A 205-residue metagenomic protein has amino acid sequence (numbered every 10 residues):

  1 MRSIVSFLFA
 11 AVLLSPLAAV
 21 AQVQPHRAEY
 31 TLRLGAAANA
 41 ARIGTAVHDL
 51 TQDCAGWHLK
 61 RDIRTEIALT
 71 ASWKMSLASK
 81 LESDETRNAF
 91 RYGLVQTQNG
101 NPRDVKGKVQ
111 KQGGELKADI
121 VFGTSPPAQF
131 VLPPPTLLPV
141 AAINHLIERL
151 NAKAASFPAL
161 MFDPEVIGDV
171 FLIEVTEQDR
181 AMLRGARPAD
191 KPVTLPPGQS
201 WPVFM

Functional and structural regions predicted by a protein language model:
M1-S3: N-terminal secretory signal peptides that target proteins for export/translocation
S6-P16: Bacterial N-terminal signal peptides
S15-P25, T51-D53, R87, R184-M205: Short, surface-exposed loop and linker segments with low hydrophobicity and enrichment for Pro/Ser/Thr
A19-K74: N-terminal cleavable signal peptides for secretion/export
Q24-A28, R42-G44, A55-L59, L77-S79 (+4 more regions): Residues at beta-strand starts and edge strands
A28-R33, D49-T51, D62-I63, M75-A78 (+3 more regions): A generic short-segment signal for beta-strand/edge and adjacent turn/coil regions
R61-E115: Hydrophobic/aromatic-rich structural module bridging two neighboring secondary-structure elements via a short loop
G93-M205: Mature, soluble, non-transmembrane domains
